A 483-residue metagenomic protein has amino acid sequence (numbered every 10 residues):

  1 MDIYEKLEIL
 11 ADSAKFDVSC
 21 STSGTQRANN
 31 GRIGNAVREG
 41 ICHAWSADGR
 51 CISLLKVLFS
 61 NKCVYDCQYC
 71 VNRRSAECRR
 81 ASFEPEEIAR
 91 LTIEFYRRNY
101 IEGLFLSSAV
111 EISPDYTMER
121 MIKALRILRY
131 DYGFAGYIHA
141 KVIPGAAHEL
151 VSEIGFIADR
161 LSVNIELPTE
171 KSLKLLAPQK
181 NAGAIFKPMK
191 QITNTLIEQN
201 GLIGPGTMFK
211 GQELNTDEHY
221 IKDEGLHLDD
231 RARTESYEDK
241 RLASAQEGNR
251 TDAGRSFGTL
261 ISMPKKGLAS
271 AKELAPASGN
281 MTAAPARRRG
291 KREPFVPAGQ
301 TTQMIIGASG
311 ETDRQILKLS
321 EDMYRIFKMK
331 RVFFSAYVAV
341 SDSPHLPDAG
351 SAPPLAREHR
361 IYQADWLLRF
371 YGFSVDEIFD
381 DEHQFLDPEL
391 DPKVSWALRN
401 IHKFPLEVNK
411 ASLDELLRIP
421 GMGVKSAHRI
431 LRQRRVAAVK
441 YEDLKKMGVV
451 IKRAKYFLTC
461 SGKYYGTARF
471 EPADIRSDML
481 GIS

Functional and structural regions predicted by a protein language model:
M1-K62, V450, F457-T459, K463-A473 (+1 more regions): Flexible, acidic/Gly-rich N-terminal and inter-domain linker regions that tether and position cofactor-handling modules
V64, Q68-V71: Cys/His/Pro-rich metal-binding microdomains
R73-I88, F95-M121, I127-H148, G155-D217 (+4 more regions): Core AdoMet radical
Y137-G145, N194-G267, A271-D313, S335-D342 (+1 more regions): Conserved strand-turn element in the central/C-terminal portion of the radical SAM core barrel that lines
K174, A184-I192, G307-P392: A structural motif corresponding to the C-terminal lobe/cap of the Radical SAM core domain
F385-E415, Y441-S483: C-terminal extensions
Q433-R434: Residue-level signature of tetratricopeptide-repeat
